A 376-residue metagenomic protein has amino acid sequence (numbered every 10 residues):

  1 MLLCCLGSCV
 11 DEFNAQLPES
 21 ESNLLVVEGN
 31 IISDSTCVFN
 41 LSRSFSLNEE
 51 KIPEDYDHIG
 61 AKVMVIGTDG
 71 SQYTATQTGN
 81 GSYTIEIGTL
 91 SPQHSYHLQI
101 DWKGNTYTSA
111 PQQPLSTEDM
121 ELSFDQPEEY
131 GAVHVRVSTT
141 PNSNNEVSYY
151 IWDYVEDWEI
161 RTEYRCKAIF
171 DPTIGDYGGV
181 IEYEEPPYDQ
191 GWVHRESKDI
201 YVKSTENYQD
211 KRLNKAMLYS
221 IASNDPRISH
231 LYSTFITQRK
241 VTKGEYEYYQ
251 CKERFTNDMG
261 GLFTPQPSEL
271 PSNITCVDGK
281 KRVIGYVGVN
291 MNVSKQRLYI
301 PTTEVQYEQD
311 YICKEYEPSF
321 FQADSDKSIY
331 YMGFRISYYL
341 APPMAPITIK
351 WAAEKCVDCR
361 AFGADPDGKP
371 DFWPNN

Functional and structural regions predicted by a protein language model:
M1-L2: Sec-dependent signal peptide recognition, specifically the positively charged N-region followed immediately by
C5-S8: C-terminal motif of bacterial Sec signal peptides marking the signal peptidase cleavage site
V10-N376: A sequence/structural signal for flexible, mid-protein segments enriched in small/helix-disrupting residues
